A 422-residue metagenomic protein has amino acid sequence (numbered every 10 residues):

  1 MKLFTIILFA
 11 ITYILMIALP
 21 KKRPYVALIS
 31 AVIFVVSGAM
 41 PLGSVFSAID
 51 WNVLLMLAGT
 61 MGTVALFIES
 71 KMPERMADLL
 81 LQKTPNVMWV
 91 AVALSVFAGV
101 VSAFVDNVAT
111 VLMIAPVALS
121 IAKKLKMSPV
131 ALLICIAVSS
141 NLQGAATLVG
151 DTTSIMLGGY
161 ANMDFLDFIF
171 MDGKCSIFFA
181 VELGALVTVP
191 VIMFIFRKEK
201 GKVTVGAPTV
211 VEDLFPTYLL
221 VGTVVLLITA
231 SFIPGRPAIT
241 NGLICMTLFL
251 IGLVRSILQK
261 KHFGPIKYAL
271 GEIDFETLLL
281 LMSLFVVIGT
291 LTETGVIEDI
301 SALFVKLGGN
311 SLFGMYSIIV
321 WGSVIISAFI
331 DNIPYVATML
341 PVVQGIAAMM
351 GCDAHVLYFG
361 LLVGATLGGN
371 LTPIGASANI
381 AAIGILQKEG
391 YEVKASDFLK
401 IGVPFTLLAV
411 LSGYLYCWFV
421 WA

Functional and structural regions predicted by a protein language model:
M1-I68, G173-A302, K400-A422: Hydrophobic transmembrane alpha-helices of multi-pass small-molecule transporters
I14-K21, F97-D106, A137-V149, W321-Y335 (+1 more regions): Transmembrane alpha-helix interface/packing and boundary motifs in multi-pass membrane proteins, characterized by
P24, N52, M88-W89, V130-A131 (+5 more regions): Residues that define the loop-to-transmembrane-helix transition and helix capping in multi-pass membrane transporters
G43-V130, L280-M350, A354: Membrane-embedded alpha-helical segments and adjacent helix-loop junctions characteristic of multi-pass solute
E74-M76, A109-S120, L133-I134, T147-M163 (+4 more regions): Re-entrant/interfacial helical elements at transmembrane boundaries that shape and gate the permeation pathway
I121-T217, D353, I380-L415: Membrane-core helix-loop-helix motifs of multi-pass transport proteins
F170-A180, S283, G314-A422: C-terminal transmembrane helix pair
